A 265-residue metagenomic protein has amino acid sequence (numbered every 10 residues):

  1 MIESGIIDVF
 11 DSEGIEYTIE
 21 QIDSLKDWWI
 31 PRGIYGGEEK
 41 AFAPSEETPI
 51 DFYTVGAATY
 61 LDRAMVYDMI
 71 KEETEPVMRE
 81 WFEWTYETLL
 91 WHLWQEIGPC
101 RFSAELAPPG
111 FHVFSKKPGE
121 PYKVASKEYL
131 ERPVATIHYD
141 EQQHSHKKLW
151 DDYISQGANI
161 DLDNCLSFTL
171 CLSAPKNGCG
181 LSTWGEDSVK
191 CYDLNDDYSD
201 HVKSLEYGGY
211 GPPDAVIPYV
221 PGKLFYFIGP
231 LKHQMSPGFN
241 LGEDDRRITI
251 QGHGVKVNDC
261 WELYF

Functional and structural regions predicted by a protein language model:
M1-W84: N-terminal auxiliary "cap/dimerization" subdomain that precedes the catalytic jelly-roll/cupin core of mononuclear
Y17-I19, Y122, S236-F239: A short acidic (Asp/Glu
Y53-E131, H144, W150-Y153, G157-I160: Signature of the catalytic double-stranded beta-helix
P109, N164-L166, L170, K223 (+1 more regions): Residue-level detector of short, conserved catalytic/binding motifs and their immediate flanks
S115, G185-D187, G254: Residue-level signal for short segments within beta-strands and strand-turn junctions of well-structured beta-sheet
E120-P218, E262: Catalytic core of non-heme Fe(II) oxygenases with the double-stranded beta-helix
L194-F265: Catalytic core of Fe(II)/2-oxoglutarate
